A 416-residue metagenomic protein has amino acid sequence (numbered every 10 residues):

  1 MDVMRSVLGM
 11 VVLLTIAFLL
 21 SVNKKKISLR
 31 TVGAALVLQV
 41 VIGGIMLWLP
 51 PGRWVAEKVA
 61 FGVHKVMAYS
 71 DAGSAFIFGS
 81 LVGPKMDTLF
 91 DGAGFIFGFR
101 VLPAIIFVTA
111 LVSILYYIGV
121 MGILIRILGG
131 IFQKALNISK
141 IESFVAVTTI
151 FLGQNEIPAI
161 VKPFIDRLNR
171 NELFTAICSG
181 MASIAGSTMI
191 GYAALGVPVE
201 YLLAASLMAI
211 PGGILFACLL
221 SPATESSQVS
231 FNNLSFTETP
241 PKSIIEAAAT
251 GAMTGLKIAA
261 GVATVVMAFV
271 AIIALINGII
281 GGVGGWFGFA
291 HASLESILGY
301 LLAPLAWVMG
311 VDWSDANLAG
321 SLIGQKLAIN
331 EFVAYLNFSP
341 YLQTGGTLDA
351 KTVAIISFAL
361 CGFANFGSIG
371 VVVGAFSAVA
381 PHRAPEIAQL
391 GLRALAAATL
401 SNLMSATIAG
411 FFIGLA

Functional and structural regions predicted by a protein language model:
M1-V11, R100, A292-L294, I356-F366: Structural signature of hydrophobic alpha-helical transmembrane segments
M10-L20, A35-L47, I105-I114, S183-G191 (+5 more regions): Hydrophobic core segments of alpha-helical transmembrane domains in multi-pass membrane transport and ion-translocation
I45-L81, S227-S230, I276-L301, S314-L322: Interfacial/capping segments of alpha-helical transmembrane domains
A68-I138: Hydrophobic alpha-helical hairpins/lids featuring a short glycine-rich hinge
R126-I160, S227-A247, L294-L298, K326-L327: Juxtamembrane inter-helical linkers in multi-pass membrane proteins
A135-A194, G320-I408: Alpha-helical membrane segments and immediately flanking helix-loop junctions that form or couple to the substrate/ion
L207-I258: Long, contiguous bundles of hydrophobic transmembrane helices that form the permeation core of multi-pass
M253-T344: Transmembrane helical segments that form the transport core of multi-pass membrane transport proteins
